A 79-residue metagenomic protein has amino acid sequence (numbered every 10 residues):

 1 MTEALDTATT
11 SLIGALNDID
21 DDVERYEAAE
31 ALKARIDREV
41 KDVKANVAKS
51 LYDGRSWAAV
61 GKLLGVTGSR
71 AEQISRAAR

Functional and structural regions predicted by a protein language model:
M1-R25: General nucleic-acid-binding
D22-N46: Short, Lys/Arg-enriched anionic-surface-contact patches
Y52, S75-R79: DNA major-groove recognition helix of helix-turn-helix
A59-K62: Short alpha-helical "recognition helix" segments of helix-turn-helix
